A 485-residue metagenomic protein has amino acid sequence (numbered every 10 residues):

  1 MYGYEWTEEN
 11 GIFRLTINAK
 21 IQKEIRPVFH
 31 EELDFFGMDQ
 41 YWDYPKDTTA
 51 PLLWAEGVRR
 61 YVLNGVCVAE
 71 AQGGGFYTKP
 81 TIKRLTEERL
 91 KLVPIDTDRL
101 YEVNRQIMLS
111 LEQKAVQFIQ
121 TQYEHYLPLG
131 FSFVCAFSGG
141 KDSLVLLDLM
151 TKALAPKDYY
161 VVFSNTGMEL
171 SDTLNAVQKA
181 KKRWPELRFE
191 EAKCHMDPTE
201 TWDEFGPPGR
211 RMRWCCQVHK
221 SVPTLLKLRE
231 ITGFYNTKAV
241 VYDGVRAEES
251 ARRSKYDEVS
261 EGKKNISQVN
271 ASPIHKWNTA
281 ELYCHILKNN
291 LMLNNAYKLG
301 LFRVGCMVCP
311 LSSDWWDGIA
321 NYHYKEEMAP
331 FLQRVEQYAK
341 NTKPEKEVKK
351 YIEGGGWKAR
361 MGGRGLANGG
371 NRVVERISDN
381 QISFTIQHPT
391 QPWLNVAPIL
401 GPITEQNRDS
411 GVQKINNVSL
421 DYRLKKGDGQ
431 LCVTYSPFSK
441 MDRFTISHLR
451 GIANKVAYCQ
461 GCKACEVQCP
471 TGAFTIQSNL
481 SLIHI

Functional and structural regions predicted by a protein language model:
M1-A136, K141-A453: Nucleotide-activated chemistry modules centered on ATP-dependent adenylation/adenylyltransferase
R303, V456-E466: Residues immediately within or flanking Cys/His clusters that coordinate Zn2+ in small zinc-binding modules
D314, A464-P470, F474: Short functional micro-motifs and their immediate structural scaffolds
A453-N454, C469: A broad, structural micro-motif
T475-L480: Cys/His-clustered metal-coordination modules, chiefly Zn-binding fingers
I483-I485: Conserved small/polar residues in nucleotide/adenosyl-binding loops
